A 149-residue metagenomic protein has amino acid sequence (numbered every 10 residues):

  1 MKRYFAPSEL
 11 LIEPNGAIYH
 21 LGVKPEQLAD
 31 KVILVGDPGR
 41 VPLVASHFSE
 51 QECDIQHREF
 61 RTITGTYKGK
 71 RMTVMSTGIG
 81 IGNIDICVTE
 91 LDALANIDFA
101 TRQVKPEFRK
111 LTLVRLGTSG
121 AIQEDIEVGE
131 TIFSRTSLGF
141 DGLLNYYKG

Functional and structural regions predicted by a protein language model:
K2-G149: Metabolite-binding pocket within alpha/beta catalytic cores that recognizes anionic/polar moieties
